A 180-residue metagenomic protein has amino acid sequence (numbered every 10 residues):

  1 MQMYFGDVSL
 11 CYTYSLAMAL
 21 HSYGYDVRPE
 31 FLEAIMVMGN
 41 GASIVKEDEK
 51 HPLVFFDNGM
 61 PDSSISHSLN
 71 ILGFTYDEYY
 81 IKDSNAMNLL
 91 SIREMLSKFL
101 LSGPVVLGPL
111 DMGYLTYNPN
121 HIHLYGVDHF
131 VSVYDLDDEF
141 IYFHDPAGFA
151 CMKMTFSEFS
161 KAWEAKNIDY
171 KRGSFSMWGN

Functional and structural regions predicted by a protein language model:
M1-L89, W178-N180: Cysteine-nucleophile protease catalytic domains, especially the papain-like/related folds used in DUB/UBL proteases
V8, P119, L136-N180: Noncatalytic regulatory segments and standalone regulatory/sensor domains
D26-I44, A86-D145: Active-site-adjacent substructure of cysteine-protease-like catalytic cores
F56-S68, L107-T116, N120, E139-F143 (+1 more regions): Short, surface-exposed, charge-dense and proline/glycine-enriched linear segments
D62-S66, S91-L101, S160-K166: Intrinsically disordered, low-complexity boundary segments flanking structured domains
L69, L101, G126, I168-Y170: A generic structural signal for short, non-catalytic loop/turn and secondary-structure boundary residues
Y76-K82, Y125-S132, C151-K161: Short secondary-structure transition/capping segments
E78-Y80, G103-L107, F149: N-terminal start-of-chain detector that recognizes signal peptides and the immediate post-cleavage beginning
